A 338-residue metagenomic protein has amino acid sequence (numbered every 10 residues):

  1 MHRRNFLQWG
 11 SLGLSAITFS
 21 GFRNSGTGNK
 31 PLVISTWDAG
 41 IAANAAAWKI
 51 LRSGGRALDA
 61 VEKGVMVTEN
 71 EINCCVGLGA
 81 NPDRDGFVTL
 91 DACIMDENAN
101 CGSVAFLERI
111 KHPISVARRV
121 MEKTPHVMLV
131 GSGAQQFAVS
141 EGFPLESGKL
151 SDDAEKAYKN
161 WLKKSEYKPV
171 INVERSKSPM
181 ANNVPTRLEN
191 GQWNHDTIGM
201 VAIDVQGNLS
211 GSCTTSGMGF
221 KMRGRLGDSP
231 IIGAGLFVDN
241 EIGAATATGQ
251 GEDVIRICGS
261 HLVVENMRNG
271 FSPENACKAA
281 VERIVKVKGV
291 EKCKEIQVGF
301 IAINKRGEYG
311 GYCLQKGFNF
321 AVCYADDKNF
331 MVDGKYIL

Functional and structural regions predicted by a protein language model:
H2, Q8-A16, S25-L338: Alpha/propeptide regions of enzymes that mature by internal proteolysis
